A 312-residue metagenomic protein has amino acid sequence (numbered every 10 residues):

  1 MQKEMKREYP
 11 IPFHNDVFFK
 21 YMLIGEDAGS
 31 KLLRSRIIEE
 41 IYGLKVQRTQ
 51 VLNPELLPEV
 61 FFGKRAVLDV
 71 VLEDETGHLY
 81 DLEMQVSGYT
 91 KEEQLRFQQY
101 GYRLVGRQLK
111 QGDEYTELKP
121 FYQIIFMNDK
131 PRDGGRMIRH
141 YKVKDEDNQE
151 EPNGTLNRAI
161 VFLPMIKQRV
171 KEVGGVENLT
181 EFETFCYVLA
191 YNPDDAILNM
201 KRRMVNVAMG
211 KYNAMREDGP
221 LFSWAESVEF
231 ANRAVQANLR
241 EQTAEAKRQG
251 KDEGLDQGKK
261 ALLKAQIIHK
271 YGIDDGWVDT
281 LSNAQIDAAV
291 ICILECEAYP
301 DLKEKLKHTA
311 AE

Functional and structural regions predicted by a protein language model:
M1-I11, Y80-Q85, C186-E312: Short, charged alpha-helical interaction segments and adjacent helix-coil junctions
M1-S227, E312: Conserved single-residue anchors adjacent to enzymatic active/cofactor-binding motifs
